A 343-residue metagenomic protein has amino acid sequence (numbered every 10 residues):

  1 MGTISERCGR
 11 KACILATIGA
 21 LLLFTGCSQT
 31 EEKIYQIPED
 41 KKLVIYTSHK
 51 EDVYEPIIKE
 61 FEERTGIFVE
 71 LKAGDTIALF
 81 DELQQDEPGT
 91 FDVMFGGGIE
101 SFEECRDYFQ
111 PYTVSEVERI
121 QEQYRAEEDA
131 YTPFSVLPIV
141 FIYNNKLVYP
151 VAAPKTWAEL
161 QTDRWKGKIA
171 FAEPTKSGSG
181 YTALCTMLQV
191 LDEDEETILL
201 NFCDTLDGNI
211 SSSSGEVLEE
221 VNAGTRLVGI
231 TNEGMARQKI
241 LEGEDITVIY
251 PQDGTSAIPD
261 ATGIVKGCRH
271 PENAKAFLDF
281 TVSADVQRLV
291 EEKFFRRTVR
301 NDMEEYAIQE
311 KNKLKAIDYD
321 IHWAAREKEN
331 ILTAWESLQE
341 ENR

Functional and structural regions predicted by a protein language model:
C27-E104: Early extracytoplasmic/lumenal segment of secretory-pathway proteins
Y46-H49, E127-Y131, Y143-N145, P150 (+3 more regions): Short beta-strand->loop
G89-M94, Q110-I142, A158, K168-P174: A structural signal for short loop-to-beta-strand junctions that line the ligand-binding cleft of periplasmic/secreted
C105-T113, Q123-D129, Q238-Y250: Ligand-binding "clamshell"
R119-Q123, L137, L199-D204, I210-S211 (+2 more regions): Periplasmic-binding protein-like
V140-L147, I258-H270, L289-V290: A bilobed periplasmic-binding-protein/Venus flytrap-type ligand-binding module shared by bacterial periplasmic
C185-D253: Ligand-binding pocket segment of bilobal, Venus flytrap-like solute-binding proteins
V265-Y319: Mature extracytoplasmic/periplasmic domains
